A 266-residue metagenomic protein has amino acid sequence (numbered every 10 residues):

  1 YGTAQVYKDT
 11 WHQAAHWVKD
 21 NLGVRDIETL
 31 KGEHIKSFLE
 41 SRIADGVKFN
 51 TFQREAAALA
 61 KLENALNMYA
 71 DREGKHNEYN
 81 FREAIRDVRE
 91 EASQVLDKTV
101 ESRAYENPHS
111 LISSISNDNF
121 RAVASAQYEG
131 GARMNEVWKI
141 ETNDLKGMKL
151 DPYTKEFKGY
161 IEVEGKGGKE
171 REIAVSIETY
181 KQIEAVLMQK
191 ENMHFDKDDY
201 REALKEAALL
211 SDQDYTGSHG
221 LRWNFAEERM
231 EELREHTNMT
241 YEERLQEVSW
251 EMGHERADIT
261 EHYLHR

Functional and structural regions predicted by a protein language model:
Y1-A92: N-terminal core-binding DNA-recognition domain of tyrosine recombinases/integrases
Y7, P108, S116-R121, R201 (+2 more regions): Short, leucine-enriched amphipathic alpha-helices that occur as contiguous helical runs
V88-H109, G167-E178: DNA breakage-rejoining catalytic core of tyrosine-based enzymes
A104-M134, Y241: Basic, Lys/Arg- and aromatic-enriched nucleic-acid-binding interface segment
V123, N135-I140, V248: Alpha-helix N-cap/helix-start motif at helix boundaries, enriched for small hydrophobics
K139-Q182: Conserved tyrosine-mediated DNA breakage-rejoining catalytic core shared by Y-recombinases
A174-E232: Active-site/catalytic core of tyrosine-dependent DNA strand-transfer enzymes
R222-D258, H262: C-terminal catalytic core of tyrosine-transesterase DNA break-rejoin enzymes
